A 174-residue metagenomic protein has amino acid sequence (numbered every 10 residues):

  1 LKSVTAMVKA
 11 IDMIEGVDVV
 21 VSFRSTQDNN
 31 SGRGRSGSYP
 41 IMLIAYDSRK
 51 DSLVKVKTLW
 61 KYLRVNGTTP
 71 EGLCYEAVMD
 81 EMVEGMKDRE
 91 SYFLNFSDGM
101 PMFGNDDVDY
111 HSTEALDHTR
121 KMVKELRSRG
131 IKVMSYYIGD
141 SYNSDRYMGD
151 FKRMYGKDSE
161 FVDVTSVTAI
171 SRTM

Functional and structural regions predicted by a protein language model:
L1-M174: Acidic, glycine-rich A-domain
